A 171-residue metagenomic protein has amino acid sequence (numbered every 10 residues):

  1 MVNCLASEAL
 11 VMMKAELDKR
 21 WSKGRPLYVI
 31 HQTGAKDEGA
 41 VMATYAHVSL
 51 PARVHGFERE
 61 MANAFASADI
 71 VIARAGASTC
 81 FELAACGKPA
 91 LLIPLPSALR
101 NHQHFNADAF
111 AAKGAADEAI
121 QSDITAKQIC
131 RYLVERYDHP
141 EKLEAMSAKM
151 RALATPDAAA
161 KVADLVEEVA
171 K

Functional and structural regions predicted by a protein language model:
M1-K171: Nucleotide-activated sugar donor-binding and catalytic core shared by glycosyltransferases and related lipid-linked
